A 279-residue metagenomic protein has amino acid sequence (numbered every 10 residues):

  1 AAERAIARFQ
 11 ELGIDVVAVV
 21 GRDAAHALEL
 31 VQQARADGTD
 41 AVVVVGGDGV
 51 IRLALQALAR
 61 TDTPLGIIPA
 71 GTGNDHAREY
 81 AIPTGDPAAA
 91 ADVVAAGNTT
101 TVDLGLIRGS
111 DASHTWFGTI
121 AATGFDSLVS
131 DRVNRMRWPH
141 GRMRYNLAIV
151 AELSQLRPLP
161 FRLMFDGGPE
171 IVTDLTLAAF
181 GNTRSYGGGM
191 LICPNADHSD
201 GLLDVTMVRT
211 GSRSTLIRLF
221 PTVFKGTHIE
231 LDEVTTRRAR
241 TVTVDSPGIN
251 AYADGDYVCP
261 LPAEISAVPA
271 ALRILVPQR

Functional and structural regions predicted by a protein language model:
A1-V42, R52, A88, D92: ATP/NTP phosphate-donor binding region
E3, Q10-L12, G21, A59-P64 (+1 more regions): Catalytic core of DAGKc-family lipid kinases
A27, G49-A54, G73-D75, V102: Short glycine/serine/threonine-rich phosphate/pyrophosphate-binding segments that cradle anionic phosphate groups
D40-A57, T61: Conserved beta-strand-loop-alpha-helix hinge of the TIR/SEFIR fold
V45-G47, I68-G71, N182: Glycine-rich beta-strand-to-loop/alpha-helix junction loops that act as flexible
A122, D126, A179-C193, Y257: Glycine-rich phosphate/pyrophosphate-binding beta-alpha loops
R137-N146, Y186-G188, P194-T215: Gly/Ser/Thr-rich active-site loops/lids in small-molecule metabolic enzymes that frequently grip phosphoryl groups
F165-G167, V172, D197, M207-R279: ATP/nucleoside-binding phosphotransfer catalytic cores, i.e., glycine-rich phosphate-binding loops
